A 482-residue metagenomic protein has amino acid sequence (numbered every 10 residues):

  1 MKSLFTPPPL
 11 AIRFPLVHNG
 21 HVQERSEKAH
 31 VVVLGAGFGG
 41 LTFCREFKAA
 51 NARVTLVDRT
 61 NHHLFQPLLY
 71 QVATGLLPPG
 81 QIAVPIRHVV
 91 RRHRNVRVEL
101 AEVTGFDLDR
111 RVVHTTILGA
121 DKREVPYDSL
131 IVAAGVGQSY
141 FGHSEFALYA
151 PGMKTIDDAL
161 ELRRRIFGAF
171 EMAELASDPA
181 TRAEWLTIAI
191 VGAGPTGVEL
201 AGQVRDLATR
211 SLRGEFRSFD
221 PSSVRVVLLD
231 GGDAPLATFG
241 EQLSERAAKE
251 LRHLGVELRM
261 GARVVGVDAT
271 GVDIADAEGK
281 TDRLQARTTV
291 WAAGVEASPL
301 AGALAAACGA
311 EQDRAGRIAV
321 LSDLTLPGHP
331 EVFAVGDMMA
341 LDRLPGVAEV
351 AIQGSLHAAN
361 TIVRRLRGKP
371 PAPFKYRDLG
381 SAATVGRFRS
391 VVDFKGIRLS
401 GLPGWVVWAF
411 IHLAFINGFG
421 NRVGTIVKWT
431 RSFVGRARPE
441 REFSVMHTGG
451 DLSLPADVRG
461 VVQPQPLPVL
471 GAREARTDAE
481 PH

Functional and structural regions predicted by a protein language model:
I12-K28, V96-A189, L207, E278-G279 (+1 more regions): FAD-binding core/adjacent interface of flavoenzyme oxidoreductases
V17-L100, T104-G105, P195-F239, V290 (+2 more regions): Beta1-alpha1 glycine-rich phosphate/pyrophosphate-binding loop at the start of Rossmann-like nucleotide-binding domains
G39, G135-Q138, A201, V295-A297: Short glycine-rich anion-binding loops that position phosphate/pyrophosphate groups of nucleotides and phosphorylated
R94-V113, R205-S322, G328, P371: A Rossmann-like FAD-binding core segment of flavoenzymes
L148-S177, G271, D282-G354: FAD-site-proximal beta/loop scaffold in flavoenzymes
G354, N360-H482: C-terminal, flexible cofactor-proximal segment of oxidoreductases
